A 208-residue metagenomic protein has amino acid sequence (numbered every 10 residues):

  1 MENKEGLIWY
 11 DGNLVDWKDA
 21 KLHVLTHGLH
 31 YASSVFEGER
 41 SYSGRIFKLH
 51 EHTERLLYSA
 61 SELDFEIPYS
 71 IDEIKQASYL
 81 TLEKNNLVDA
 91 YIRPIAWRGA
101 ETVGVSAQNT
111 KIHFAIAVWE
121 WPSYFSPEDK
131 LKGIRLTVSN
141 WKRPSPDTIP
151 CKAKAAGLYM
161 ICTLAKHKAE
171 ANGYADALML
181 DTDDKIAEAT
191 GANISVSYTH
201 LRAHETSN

Functional and structural regions predicted by a protein language model:
M1-L80, V105-R202: Helix-start/capping segments and mature chain N-termini
K75-D89, R93-T102, W119: Short, acidic/charged, Gly/Pro-enriched secondary-structure junctions
A203-N208: A short, hydrophobic C-terminal helix/tail in secreted or cell-surface proteins
